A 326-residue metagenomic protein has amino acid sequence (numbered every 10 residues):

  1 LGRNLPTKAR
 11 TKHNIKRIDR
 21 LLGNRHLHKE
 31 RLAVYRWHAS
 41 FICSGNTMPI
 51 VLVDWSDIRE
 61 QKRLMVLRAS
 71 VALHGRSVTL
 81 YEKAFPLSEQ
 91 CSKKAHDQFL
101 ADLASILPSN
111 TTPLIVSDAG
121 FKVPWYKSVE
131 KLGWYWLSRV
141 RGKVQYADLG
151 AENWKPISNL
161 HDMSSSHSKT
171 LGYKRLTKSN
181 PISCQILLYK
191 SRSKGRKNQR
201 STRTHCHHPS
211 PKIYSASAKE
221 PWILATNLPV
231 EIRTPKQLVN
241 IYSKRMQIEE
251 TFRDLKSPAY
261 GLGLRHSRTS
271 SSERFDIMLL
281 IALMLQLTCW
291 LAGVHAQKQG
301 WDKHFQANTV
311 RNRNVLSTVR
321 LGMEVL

Functional and structural regions predicted by a protein language model:
L1, V53-D54, E249: N-terminal low-hydrophobic presequence detector
L1-S44, V315: Electropositive nucleic-acid engagement tracts
K16, I50-V51, L67, W222: A broad, low-specificity signal marking well-ordered, structured residues that form hydrophobic/aromatic
A33-V34, N46-P49, E60-K62, L73-L326: Single, function-defining residue in the core of a domain
D54-V66: An active-site-proximal beta-strand-loop segment
